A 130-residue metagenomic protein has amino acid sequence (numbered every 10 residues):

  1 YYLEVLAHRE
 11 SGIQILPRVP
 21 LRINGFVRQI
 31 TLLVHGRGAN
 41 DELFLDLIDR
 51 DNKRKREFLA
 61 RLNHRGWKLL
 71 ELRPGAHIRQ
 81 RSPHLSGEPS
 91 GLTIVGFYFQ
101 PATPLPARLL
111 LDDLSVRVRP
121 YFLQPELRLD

Functional and structural regions predicted by a protein language model:
Y1-A7, A102-D130: Activation corresponds to long, low-complexity, non-globular regions
E4-S82, L105-A107: Extracellular ligand-binding interfaces
L69-S115: Extracellular beta-strand ligand-recognition surfaces/modules
